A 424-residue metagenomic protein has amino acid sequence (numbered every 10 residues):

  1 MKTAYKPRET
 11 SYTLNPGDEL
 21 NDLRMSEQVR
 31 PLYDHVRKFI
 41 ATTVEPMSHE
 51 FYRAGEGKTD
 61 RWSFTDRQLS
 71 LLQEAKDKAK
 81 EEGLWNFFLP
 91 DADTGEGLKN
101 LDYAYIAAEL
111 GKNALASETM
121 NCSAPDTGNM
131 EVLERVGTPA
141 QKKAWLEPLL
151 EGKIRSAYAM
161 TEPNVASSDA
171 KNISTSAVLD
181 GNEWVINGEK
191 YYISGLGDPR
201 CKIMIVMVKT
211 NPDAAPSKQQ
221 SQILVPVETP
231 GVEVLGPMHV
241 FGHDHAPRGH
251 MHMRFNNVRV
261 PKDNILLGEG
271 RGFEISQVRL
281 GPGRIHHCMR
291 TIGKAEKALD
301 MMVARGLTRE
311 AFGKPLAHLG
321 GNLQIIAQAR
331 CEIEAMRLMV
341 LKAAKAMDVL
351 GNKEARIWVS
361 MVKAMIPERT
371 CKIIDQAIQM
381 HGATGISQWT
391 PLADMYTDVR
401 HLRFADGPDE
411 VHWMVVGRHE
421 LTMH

Functional and structural regions predicted by a protein language model:
K2-A114, S123, V136-Q141, P148 (+5 more regions): Alpha-helical interface subdomain recognition
G95-L98, S167, V232-V234, N264-E269: Cytochrome P450 core scaffold surrounding the K-helix E-X-X-R motif and the conserved "meander" helix-loop region
M120-A140, D169: N-terminal glycine-rich flavin-associated loop
G152-T161: A short, Trp-centered hydrophobic/proline-enriched beta-strand micro-motif
A157, S174-S176, E183, I203-M207 (+4 more regions): Conserved hydrophobic/aromatic beta-strand scaffold that supports enzyme active sites
N164-S168, G195-P199, P212-A214, F241-G249: Short Gly/Pro-enriched turn/cap motifs at secondary-structure boundaries
N172, E228-R259: Flexible, small-/acidic-enriched active-site or ligand-binding loops
N182-E183, N187-L235: A short core secondary-structure module
